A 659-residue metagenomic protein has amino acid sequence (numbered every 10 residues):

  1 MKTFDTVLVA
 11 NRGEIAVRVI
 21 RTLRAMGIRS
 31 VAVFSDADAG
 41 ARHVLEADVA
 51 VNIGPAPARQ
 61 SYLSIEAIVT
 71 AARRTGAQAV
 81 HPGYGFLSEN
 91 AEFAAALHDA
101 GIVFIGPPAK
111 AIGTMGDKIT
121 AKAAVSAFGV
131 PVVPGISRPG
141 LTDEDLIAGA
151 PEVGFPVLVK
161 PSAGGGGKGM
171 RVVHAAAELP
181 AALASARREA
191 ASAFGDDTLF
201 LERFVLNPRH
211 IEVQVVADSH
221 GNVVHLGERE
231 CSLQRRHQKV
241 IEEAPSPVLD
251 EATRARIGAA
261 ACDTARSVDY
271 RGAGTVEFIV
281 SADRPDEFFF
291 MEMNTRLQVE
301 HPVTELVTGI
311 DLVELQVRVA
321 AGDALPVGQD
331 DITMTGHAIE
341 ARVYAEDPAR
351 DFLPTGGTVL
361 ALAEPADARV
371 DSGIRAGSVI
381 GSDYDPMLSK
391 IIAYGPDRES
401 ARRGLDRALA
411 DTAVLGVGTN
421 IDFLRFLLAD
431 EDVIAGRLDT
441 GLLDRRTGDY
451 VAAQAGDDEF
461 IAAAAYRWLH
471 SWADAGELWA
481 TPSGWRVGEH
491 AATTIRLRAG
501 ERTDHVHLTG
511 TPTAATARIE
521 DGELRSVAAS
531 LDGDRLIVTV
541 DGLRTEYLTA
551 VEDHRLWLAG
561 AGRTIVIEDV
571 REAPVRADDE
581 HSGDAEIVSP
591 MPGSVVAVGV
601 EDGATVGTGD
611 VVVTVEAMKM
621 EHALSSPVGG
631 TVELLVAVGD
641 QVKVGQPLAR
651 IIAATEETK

Functional and structural regions predicted by a protein language model:
M1-V276, V280-H301: N-terminal beta-alpha lobe that positions the nucleotide/phosphoryl donor in ATP/NTP-coupled carboxylate activation
D5, K168, P245, D385-I391 (+1 more regions): Short amphipathic alpha-helical segments
A175, A217-N222, V280-P285, E364 (+3 more regions): Short acidic-glycine loop/turn motifs at beta-strand connectors
F200, L548, V566-E568, S594 (+1 more regions): Residues located in well-ordered beta-strands
A261, P302-G522, T608-V611, Q641-K659: Catalytic cores of soluble metabolic enzymes centered on carboxylation/carboxyl-transfer
T509-T516, E520-E546: Conserved nucleotide-binding/hydrolysis modules and their immediate coupling elements across P-loop/ASCE NTPase motors
R544, A550-S589: Catalytic P-loop NTP-binding/switch module of NTPases
R576-K659: Structured functional modules or segments
